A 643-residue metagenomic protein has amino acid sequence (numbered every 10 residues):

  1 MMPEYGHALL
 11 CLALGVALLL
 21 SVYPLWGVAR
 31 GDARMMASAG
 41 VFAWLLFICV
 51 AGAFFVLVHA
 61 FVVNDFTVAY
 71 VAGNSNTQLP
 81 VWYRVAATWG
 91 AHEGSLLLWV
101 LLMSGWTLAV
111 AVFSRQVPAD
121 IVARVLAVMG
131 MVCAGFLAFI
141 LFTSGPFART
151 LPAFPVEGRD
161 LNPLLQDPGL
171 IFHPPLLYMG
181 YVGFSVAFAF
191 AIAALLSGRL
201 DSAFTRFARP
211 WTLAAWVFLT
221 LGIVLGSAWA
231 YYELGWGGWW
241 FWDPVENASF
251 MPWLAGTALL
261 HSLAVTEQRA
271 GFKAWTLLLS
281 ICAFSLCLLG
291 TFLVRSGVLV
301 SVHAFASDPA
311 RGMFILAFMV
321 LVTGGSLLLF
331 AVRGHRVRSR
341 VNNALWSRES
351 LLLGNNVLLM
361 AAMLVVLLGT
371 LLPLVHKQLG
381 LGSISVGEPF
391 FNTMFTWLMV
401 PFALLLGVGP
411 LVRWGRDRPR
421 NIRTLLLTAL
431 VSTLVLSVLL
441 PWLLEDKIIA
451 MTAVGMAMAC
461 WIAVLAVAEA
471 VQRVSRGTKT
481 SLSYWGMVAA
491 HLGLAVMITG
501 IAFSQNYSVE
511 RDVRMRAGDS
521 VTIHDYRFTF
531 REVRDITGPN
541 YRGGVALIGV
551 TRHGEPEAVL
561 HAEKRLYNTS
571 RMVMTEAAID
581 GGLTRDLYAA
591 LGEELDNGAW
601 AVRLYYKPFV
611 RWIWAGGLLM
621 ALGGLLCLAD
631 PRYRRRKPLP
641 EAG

Functional and structural regions predicted by a protein language model:
M1-L9, D32-M36, H59-E93, G145-P174 (+9 more regions): Membrane-interface interhelical loops and short amphipathic "cap" helices that link adjacent transmembrane segments
M1-R34, L45, V50-G52, F66 (+6 more regions): Contiguous transmembrane helix-bundle modules in multi-pass membrane proteins
C11-S21, V28, S95-S227, G235: A conserved hydrophobic secondary-structure block that centers on an alpha-helix together with its immediately flanking
R30-A39, F113-V125, S197-A208, E267-W275 (+3 more regions): Membrane-interface helix-boundary motifs at transmembrane edges
V50-G73, T77-L79, A86-A111, F139-R149 (+5 more regions): Transmembrane-helix bundle segments that line or gate the permeation/cavity pathway in multi-pass membrane proteins
V85-L101, Q166-Y181, F318-G324, T393-L404: Hydrophobic alpha-helical transmembrane segments
P175, V182-I192, F204-S262, W275 (+8 more regions): Extended, hydrophobic alpha-helical segments in both membrane/secreted and soluble proteins
R511-R603: Soluble non-transmembrane domains of integral membrane proteins
